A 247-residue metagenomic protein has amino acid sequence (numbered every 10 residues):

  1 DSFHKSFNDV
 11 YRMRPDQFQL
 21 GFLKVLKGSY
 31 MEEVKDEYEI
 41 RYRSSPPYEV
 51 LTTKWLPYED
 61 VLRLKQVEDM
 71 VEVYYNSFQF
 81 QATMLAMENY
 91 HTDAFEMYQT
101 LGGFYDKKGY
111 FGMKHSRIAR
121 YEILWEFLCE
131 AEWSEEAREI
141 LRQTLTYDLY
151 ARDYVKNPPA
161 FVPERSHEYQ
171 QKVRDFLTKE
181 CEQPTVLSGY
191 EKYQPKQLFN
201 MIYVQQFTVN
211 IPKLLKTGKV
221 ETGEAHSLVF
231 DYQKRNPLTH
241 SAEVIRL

Functional and structural regions predicted by a protein language model:
D1-Q99, F111: A structural motif corresponding to the C-terminal lobe/cap of the Radical SAM core domain
D69-L247: Radical SAM enzyme core and accessory elements
